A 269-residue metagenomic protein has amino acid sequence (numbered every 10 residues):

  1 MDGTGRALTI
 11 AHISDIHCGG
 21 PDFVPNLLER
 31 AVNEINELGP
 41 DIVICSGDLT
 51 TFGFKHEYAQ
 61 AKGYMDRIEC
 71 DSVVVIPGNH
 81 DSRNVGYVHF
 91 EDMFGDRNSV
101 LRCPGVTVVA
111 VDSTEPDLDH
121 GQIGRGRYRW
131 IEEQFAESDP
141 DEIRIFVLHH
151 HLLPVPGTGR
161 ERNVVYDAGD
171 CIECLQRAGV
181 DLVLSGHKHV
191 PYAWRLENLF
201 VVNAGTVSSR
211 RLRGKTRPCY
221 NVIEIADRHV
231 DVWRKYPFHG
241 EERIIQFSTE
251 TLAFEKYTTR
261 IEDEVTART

Functional and structural regions predicted by a protein language model:
M1-D66: N-terminal active-site segment of His-dependent metallophosphoesterases
D2, K55-P140, C174-Q176, V222: Extended active-site neighborhood of metal-dependent phosphoesterases/phosphodiesterases
T4, A226-T269: A short C-terminal boundary segment appended to hydrolase-like catalytic domains
A7, P40, C70-S72, N98 (+2 more regions): A general structural motif
I13-S14, I42-D48, V73-N79, D112 (+3 more regions): Active-site neighborhood of phospho(di)ester-bond hydrolases with catalytic His/Asp-centered motifs
C18-D22, T51-H56, Q60, N79-Y87 (+4 more regions): Active-site environment of divalent metal-dependent phosphoester hydrolases
P140-G157: Short acidic, glycine-rich surface-loop motifs adjacent to enzyme active sites
R160-D231: Conserved beta-sheet core of the metallophosphoesterase superfamily
